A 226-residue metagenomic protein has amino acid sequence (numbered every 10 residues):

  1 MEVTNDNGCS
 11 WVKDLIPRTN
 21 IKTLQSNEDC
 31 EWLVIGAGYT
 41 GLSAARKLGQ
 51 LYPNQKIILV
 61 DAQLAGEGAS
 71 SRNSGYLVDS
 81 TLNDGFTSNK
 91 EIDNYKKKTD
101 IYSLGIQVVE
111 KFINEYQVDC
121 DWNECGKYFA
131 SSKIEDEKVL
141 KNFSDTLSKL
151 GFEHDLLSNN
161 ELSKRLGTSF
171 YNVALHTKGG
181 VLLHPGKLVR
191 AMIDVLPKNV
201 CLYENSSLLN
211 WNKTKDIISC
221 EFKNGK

Functional and structural regions predicted by a protein language model:
M1-W32, Q50-L51, Q55-K56: Extreme N-terminal leader/targeting segments of oxidoreductases
Q25, E67-S70, R165-G167: Short glycine-biased active-site loop of nucleotidyltransferases that positions the nucleotide triphosphate and helps
L33-I35, V60, L208, K226: Short hydrophobic core segments
G36-L42, A62: Glycine-rich Rossmann-fold phosphate-binding loop(s) that bind the pyrophosphate of adenine dinucleotide cofactors
G49-R72: Glycine-rich FAD pyrophosphate-binding loop
D79-N159: Dinucleotide-binding Rossmann-like beta1-alpha1 core, especially the glycine-rich loop that anchors the ADP
T146, L150, F170-K226: Helical element adjacent to the flavin cofactor pocket in flavoenzyme catalytic cores
